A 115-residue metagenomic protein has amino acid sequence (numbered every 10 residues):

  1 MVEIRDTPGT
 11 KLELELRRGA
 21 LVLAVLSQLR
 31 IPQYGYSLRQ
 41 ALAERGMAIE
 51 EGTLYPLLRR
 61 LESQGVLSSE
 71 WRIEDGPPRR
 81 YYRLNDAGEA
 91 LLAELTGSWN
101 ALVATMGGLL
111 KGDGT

Functional and structural regions predicted by a protein language model:
M1-L12: Short, intrinsically disordered or compositionally biased N-terminal tails of bacterial proteins
V2-I4, L92-T115: Amphipathic alpha-helical dimerization/coiled-coil segments that flank or bridge DNA-binding/regulatory modules
T10-L14, S69-R72: Short beta-strand/turn micro-motifs at beta-sheet edges
L12-Y55: N-terminal helix-turn-helix DNA-binding core of bacterial DNA-binding proteins
Q40, D86, A101-A104: Generic recognition of well-ordered alpha-helical segments within structured catalytic/regulatory domains
R60: Alpha-helical DNA-recognition elements
Q64-G76, R83: Beta-hairpin "wing" of winged helix-turn-helix
P78-T96: Basic, amphipathic "hinge/linker" alpha-helix immediately C-terminal to the N-terminal HTH DNA-binding motif
